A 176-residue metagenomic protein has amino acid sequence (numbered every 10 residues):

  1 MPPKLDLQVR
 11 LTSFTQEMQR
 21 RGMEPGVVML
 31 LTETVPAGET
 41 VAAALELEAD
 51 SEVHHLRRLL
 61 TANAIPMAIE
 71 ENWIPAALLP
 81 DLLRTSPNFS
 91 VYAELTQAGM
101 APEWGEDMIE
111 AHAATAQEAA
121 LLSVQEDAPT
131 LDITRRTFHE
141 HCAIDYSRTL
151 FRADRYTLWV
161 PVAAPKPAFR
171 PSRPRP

Functional and structural regions predicted by a protein language model:
M1-H55, E71, L79-W104, E110-A113 (+1 more regions): HTH-adjacent hinge/linker in prokaryotic transcriptional regulators
E46, L59, E71-I74, R148-F151: A short, well-structured catalytic beta-strand-centered motif of the EAL phosphodiesterase domain for c-di-GMP
S51-N63, T130-T137: A short beta-strand signature
A120-T130: Beta-rich strand-turn-strand
A128-A163, F169-P176: Beta-alpha-beta core module
